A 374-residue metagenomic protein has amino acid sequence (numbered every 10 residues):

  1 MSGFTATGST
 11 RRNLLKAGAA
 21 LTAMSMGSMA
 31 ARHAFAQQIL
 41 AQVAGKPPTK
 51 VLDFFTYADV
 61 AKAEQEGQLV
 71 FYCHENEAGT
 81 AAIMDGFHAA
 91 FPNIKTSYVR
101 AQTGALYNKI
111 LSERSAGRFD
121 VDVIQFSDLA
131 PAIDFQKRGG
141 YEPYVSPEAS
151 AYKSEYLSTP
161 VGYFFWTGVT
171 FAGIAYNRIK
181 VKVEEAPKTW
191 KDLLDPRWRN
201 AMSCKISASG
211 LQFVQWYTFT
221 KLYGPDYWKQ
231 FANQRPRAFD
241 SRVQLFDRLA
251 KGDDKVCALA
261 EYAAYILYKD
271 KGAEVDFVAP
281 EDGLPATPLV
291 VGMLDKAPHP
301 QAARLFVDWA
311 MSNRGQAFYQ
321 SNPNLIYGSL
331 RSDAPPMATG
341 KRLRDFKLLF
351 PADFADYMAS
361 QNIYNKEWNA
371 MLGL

Functional and structural regions predicted by a protein language model:
M1-S28, H33-F35: N-terminal secretory signal peptides
T7-G8, M29-K62: C-terminal segment of N-terminal export signals and the immediately downstream linker at the start of the mature
G45-Y57, E64-A82, G210, Y262: Extracytoplasmic "Venus flytrap"
V70-D85, T96-L111, F119-A250: Extracytoplasmic ligand-binding site segments that recognize negatively charged/polar headgroups
R118, D122-Q125, K255-E261: Paired acidic/hydrophobic, glycine-rich loop segments that form the ligand-binding mouth/hinge of periplasmic-binding
A130-D134, K255-E274: A ligand-binding cleft/hinge motif common to bilobed small-molecule-binding domains
V169-T170, K229-A232, A238-F239, K271-A297: Periplasmic-binding protein-like
L284-P285, L289-D353: Mature extracytoplasmic/periplasmic domains
